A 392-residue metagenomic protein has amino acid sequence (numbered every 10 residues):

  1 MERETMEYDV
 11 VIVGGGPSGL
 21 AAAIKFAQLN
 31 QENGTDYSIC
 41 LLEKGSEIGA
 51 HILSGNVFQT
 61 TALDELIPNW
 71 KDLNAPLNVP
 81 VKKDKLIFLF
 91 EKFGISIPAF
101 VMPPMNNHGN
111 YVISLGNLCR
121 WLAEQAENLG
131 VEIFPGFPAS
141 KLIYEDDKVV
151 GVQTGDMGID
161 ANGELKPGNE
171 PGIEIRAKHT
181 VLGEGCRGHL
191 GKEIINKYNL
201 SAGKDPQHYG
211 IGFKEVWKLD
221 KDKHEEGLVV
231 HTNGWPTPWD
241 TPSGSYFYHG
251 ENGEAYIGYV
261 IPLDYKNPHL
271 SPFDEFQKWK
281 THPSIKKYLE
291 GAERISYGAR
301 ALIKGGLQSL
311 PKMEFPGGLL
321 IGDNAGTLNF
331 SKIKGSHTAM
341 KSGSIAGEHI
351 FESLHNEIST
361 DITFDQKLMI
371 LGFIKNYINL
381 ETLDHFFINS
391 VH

Functional and structural regions predicted by a protein language model:
V10-C40: N-terminal Rossmann-like FAD-binding beta1-loop-alpha1 element of flavoenzymes
D36, K44-K92: N-terminal FAD cofactor-binding segment of flavoenzymes
I67-K83, G136, S201-Y209, E357-T363: A short alpha-helix-loop-beta-strand transition element characteristic of N-terminal alpha/beta dinucleotide-binding
G94-G116, E124, V260-P262: Helix-loop-beta segment of a Rossmann-like dinucleotide-binding subdomain
Q125-I285, I345: Predominantly flavin-linked oxidoreductase catalytic cores and closely associated redox partners
K287-S309, M369-I370: Flavin (FAD/FMN) cofactor-binding core of flavoprotein oxidoreductases
A299-F330: FAD-binding beta-loop-beta segment adjacent to the flavin cofactor pocket
G326, F330-K332, S344, E348-V391: Active-site-proximal substrate-binding core of FAD-dependent oxidoreductases
